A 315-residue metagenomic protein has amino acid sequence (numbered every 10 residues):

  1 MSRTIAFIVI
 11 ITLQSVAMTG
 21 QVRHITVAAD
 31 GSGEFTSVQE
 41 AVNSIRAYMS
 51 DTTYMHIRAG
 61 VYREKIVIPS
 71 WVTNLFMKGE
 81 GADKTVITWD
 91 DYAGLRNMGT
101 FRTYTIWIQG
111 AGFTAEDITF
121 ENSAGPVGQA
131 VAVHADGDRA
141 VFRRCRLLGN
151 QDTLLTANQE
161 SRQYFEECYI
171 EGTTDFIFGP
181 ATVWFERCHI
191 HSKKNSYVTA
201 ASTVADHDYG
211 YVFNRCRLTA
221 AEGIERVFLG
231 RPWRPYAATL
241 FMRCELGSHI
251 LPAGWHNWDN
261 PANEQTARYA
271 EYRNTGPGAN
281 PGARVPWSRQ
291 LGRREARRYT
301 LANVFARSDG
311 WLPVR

Functional and structural regions predicted by a protein language model:
T4-Q14: Sec-dependent N-terminal signal peptides
V16-G20: Sec/Tat signal peptide C-region and signal peptidase I cleavage site
Q21-R315: Sequence-level preference for short, compositionally simple segments enriched in small aliphatic or small polar residues
